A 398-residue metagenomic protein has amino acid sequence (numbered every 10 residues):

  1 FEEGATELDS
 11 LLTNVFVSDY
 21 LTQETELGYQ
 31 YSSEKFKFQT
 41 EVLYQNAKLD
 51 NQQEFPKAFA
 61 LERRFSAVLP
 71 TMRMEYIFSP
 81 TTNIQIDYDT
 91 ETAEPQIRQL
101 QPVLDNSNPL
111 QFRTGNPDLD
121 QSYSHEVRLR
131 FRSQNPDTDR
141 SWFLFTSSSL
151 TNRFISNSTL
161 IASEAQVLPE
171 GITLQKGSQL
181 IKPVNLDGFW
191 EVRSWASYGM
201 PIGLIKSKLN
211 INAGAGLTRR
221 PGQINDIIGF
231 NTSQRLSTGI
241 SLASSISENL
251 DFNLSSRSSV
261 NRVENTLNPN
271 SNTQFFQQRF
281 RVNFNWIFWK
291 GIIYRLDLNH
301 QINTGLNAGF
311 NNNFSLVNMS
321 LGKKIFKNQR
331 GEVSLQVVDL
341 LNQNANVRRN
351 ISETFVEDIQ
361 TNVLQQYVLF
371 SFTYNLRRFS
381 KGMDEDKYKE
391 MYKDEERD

Functional and structural regions predicted by a protein language model:
F1-D398: Exposed, low-structure sequence patches enriched in small/polar residues
